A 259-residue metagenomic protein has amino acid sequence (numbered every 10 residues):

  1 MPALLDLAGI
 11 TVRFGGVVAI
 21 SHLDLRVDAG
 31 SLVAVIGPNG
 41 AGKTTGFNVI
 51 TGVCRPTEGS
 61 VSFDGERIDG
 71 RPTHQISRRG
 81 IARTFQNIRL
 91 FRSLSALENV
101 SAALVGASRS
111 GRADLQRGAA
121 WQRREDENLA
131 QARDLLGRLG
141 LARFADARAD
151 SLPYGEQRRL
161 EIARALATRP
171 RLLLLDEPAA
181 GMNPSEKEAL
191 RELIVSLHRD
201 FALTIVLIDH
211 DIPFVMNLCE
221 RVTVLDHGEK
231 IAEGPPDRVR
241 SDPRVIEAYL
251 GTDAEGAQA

Functional and structural regions predicted by a protein language model:
P2-A259: Glycine-rich phosphate-binding loops of nucleotide-dependent enzymes
